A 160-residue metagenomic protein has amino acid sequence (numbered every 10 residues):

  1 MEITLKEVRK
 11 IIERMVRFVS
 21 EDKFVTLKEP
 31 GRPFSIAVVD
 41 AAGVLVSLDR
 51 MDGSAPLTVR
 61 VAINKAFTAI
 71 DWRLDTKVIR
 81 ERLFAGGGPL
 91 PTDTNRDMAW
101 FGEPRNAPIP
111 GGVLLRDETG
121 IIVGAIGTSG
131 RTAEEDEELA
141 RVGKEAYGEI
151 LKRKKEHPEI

Functional and structural regions predicted by a protein language model:
M1-I160: Flexible, solvent-exposed loop/hinge segments and secondary-structure transition points
